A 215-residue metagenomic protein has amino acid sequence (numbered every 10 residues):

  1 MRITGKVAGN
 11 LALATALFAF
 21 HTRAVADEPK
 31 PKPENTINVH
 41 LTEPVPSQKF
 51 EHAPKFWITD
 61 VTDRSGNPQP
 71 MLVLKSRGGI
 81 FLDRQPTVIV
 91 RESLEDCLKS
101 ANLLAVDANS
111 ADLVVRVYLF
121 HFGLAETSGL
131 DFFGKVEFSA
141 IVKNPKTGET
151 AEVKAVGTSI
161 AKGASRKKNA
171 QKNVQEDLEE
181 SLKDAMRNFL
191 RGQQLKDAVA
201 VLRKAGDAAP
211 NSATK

Functional and structural regions predicted by a protein language model:
M1-L11: Bacterial N-terminal signal peptides that target proteins for export
N10-A19: Bacterial N-terminal signal peptides
A24-E92, R191-K215: A structural "domain/chain start" motif
D27-T36, A101-E152, I160-R166, K172: Surface-exposed short loop/turn segments
L72-Q85, P145-V199: Short secondary-structure boundary motifs at beta->alpha junctions and helix caps
E95, K99-L103, L124, K183-L195: Sec-exported extracytoplasmic/periplasmic mature domains
